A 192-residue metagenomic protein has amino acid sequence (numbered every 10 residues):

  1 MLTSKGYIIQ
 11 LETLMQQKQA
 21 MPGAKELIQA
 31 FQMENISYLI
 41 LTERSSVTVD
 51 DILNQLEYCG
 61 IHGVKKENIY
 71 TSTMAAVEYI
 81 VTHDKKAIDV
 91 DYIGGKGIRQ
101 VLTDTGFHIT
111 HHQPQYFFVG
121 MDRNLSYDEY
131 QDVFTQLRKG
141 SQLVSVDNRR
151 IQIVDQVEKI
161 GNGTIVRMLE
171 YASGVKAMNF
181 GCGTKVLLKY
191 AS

Functional and structural regions predicted by a protein language model:
M1, G106-Q115: Short acidic low-complexity segments
M1-G23, L27, I40-T42: Asp-based phosphoryl-transfer active-site loop
G6-I8, K86-G94, F118-V119, S145: Short hydrophobic beta-strand segments
L27-L56, I69, D89-I93, G140-I153 (+1 more regions): Substrate-recognition element of Asp-dependent hydrolases with the DxDx(T/V) motif
K65-A75, Q113-Q115, N148: A short, structured active-site edge motif that brings together acidic residues
M74-K85, Y190-S192: Conserved phosphate-binding catalytic cores of ATP/NTP-utilizing and phosphoryl-transfer enzymes
A76, D84, V90-G94, I98-T105: Ligand-binding beta-strand-loop-alpha-helix segment within the catalytic cores of soluble metabolic enzymes
P114-S192: Conserved acidic, metal-coordinating active-site core of Asp-based, Mg2+-dependent phosphoryl-transfer enzymes
